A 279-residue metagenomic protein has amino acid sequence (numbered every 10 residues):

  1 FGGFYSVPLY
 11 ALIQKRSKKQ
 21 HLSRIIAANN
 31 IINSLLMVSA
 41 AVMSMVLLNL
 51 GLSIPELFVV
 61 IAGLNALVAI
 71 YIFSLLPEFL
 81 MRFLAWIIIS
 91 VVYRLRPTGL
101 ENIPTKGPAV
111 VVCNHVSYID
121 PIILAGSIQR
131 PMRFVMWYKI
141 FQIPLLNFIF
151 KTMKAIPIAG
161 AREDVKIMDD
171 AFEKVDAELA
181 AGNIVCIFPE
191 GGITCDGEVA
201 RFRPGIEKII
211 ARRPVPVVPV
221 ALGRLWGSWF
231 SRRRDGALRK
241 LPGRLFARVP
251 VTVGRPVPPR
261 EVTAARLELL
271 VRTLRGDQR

Functional and structural regions predicted by a protein language model:
F1-M45: Substrate-agnostic recognition of the 12-TM MFS/MFS-like secondary transporter fold
V38-F58: Transmembrane alpha-helix termini and helix-breaking/packing motifs in multi-pass membrane transporters
E56-Y71: Symmetry-related core transmembrane helices of the 12-TM Major Facilitator Superfamily/SLC fold
L76-G107: N-terminal signal-anchor transmembrane helix
T105-D164, S228: Catalytic core of membrane glycerolipid acyltransferases/transacylases, capturing the structured, soluble-facing
D176-E207: Catalytic-site beta-strand/loop segments enriched in glycine and acidic/polar residues
C195-A265: A cross-family acyltransferase "interaction/gating" segment
